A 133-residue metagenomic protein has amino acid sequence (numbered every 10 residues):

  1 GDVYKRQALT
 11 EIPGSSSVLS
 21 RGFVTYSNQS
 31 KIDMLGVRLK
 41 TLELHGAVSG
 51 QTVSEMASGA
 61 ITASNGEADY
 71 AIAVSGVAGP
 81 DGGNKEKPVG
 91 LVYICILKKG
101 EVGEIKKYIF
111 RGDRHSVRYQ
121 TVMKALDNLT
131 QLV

Functional and structural regions predicted by a protein language model:
G1: Oxyanion-binding "anion nests"
K5-V133: Short alpha-helical segments enriched in small residues
